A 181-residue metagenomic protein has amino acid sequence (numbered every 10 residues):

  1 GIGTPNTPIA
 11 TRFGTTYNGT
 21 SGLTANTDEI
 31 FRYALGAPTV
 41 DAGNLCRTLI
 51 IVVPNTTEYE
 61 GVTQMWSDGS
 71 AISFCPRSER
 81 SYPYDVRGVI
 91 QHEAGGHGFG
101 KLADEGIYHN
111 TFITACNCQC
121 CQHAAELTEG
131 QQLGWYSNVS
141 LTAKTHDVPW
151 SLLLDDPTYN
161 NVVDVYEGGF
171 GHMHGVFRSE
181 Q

Functional and structural regions predicted by a protein language model:
G1-H109: Active-site-proximal segment of zinc-dependent metalloprotease catalytic domains
A103-Q181: Replace "(M1/M4/M9/M12/WLM)" with "(e.g., M1/M4/M8/M9/M12/M26/WLM)" and add "not limited to" to clarify scope
